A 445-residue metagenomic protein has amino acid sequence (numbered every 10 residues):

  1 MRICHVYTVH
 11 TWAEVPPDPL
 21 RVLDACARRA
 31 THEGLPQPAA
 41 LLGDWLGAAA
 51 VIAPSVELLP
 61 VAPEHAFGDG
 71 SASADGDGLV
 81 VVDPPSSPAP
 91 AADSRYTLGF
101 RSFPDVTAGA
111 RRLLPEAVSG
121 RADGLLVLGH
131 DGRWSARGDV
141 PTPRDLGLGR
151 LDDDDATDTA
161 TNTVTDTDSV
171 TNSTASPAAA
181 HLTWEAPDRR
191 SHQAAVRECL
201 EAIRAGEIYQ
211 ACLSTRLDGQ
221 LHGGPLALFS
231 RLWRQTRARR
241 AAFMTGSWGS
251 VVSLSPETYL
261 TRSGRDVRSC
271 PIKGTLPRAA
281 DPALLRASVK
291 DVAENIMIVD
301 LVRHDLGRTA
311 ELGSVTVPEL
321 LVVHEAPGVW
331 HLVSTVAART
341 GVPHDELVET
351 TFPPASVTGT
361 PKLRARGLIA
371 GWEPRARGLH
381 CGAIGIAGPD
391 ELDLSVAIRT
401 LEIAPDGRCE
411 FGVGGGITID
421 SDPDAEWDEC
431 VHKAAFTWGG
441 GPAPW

Functional and structural regions predicted by a protein language model:
M1-A160, D168-W445: Extended alpha-helical targeting/anchoring segments, especially N-terminal organellar/secretory targeting helices
